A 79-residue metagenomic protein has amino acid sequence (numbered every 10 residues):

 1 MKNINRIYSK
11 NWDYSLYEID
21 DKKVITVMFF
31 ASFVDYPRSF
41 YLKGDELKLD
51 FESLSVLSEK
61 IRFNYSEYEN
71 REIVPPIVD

Functional and structural regions predicted by a protein language model:
M1-D79: Extended, alpha-helix-rich binding/interface surfaces that flank or overlap catalytic cores and mediate recognition
